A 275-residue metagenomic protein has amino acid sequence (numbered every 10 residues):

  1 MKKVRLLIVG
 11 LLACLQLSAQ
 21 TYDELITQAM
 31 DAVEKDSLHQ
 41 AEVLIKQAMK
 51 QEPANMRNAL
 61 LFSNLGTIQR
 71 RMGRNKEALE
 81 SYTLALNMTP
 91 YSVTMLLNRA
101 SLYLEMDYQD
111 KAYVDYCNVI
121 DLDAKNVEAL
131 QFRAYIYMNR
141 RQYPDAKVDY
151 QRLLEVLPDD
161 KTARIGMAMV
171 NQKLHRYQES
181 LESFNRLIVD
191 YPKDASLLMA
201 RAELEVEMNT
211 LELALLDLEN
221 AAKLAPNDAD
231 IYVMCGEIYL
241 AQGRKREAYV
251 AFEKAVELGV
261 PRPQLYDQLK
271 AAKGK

Functional and structural regions predicted by a protein language model:
L17-N64, R71, K275: N-terminal leader/linker segments that initiate helical-solenoid repeat arrays
Y22, M56-L60, V93-T94, V127-E128 (+4 more regions): Helix-start (N-cap) detector for alpha-helical repeat units in TPR-like alpha-solenoids, especially tetratricopeptide
E34-K35, I68-R71, E105-M106, N139-R140 (+4 more regions): Register position in tetratricopeptide repeats
Q51-A54, M88, L122, V156 (+3 more regions): Structural marker of alpha-solenoid helical repeat scaffolds
L60-N64, N98, F132, G166 (+3 more regions): Canonical tetratricopeptide repeat
